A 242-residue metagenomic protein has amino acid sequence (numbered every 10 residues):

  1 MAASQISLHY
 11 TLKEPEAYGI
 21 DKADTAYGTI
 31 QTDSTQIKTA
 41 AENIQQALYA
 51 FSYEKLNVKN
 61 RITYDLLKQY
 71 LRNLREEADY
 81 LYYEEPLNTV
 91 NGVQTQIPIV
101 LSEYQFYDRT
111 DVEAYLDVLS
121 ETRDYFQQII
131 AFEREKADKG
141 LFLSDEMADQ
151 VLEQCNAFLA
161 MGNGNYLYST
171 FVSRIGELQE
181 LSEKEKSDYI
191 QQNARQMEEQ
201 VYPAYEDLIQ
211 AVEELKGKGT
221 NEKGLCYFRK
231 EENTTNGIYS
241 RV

Functional and structural regions predicted by a protein language model:
M1-V242: N-terminal maturation segment of proteins
